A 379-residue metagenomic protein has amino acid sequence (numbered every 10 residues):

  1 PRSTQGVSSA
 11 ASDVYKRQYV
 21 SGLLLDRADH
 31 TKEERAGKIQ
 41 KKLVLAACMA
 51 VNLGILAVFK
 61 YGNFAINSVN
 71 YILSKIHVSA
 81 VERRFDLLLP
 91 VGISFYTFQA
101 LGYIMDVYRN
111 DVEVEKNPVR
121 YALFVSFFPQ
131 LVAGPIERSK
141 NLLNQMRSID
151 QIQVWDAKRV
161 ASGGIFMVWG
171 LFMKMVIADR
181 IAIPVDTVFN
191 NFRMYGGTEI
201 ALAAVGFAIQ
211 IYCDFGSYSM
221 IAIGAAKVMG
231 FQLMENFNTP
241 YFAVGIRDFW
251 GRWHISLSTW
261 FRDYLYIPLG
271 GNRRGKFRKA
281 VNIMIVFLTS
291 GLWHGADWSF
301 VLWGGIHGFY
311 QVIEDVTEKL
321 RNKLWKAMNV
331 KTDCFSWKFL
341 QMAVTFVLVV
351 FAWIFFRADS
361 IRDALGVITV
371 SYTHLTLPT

Functional and structural regions predicted by a protein language model:
P1-T4: Short, exposed "boundary/linker" segments that immediately precede the start of a downstream structural module
S8-Y372, T379: Membrane-embedded transmembrane alpha-helical bundles that form the catalytic cores of multi-pass lipid-modifying
